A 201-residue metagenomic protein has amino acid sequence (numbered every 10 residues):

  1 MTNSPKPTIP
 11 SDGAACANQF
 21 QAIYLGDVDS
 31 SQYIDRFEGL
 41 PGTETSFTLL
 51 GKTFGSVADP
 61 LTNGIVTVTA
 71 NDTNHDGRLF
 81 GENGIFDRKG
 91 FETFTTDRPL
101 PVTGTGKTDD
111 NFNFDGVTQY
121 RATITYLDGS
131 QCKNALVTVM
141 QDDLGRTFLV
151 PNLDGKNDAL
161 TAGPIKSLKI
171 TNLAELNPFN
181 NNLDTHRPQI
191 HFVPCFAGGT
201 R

Functional and structural regions predicted by a protein language model:
M1-R201: Long, low-complexity, Gly/Thr
